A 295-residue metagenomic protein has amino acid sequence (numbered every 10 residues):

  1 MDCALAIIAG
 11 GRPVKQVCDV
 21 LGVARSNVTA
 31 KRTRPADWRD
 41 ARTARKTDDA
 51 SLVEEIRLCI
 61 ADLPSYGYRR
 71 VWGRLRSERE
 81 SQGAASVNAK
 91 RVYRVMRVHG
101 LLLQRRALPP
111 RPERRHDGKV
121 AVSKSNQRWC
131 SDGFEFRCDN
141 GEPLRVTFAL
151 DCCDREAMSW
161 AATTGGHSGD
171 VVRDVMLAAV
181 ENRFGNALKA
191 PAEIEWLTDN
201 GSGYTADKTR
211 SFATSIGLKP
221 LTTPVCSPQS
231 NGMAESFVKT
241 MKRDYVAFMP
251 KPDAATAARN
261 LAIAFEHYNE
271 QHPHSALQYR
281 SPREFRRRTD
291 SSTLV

Functional and structural regions predicted by a protein language model:
M1-R12, V53, R57-D62: Short, amphipathic alpha-helical "recognition" segments used to contact nucleic acids or chromatin
A4, V17-C18, V28, I56 (+14 more regions): Mobile genetic element proteins and their domesticated derivatives, centered on retroelements and DNA transposons
R12-P13, Y66, V87, P252: Residue-level signal for the short linker/turn that defines the boundary of a DNA-recognition helix
V17, R106-P110, A162, E193-N200 (+2 more regions): RNase H-like polynucleotidyl transferase catalytic core
C18, R25-R128, S227-P228, S281-S291: Basic, flexible linker segments flanking DNA-binding modules in nucleic acid-interacting mobile-element proteins
W38-T43, Q82, N186, V246-A254: Short, polar/flexible loop-turn hinges at active-site or ligand-entry regions and domain interfaces
E54, K90-L150, G169-A192, V295: Mobile-element integrase/transposase regions, centering on the N-terminal DNA-binding/Zn-coordinating module
T214-L218, K239-V295: C-terminal domain-tail junction helix/linker
